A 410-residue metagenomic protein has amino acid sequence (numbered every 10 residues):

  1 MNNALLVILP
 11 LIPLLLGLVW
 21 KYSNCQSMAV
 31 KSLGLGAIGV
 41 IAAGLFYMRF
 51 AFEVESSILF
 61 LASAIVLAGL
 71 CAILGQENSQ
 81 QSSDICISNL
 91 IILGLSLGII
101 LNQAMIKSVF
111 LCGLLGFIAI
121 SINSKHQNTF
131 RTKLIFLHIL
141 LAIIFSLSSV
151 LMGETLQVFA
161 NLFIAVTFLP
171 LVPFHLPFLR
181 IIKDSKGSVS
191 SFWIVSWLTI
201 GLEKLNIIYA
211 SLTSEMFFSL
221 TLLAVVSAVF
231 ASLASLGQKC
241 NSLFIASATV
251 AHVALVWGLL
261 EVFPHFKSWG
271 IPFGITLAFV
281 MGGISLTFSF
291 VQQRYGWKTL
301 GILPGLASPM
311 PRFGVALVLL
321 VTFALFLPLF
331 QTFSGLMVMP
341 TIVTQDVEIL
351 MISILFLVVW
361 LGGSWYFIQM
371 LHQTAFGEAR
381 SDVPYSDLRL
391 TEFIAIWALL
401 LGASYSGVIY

Functional and structural regions predicted by a protein language model:
M1-I12, A51-I65, I100-L115, T155-T167 (+2 more regions): Structural signature of hydrophobic alpha-helical transmembrane segments
M1-N89, I409: Transmembrane helix-loop-helix hairpins at membrane boundaries of multipass inner-membrane proteins
L16-S32, E77-L176, R180, S188 (+1 more regions): Alpha-helical multi-pass transmembrane bundles of energy-transducing inner-membrane proteins
A29, G36-A51, C71-E77, L134 (+4 more regions): Short helix-boundary/re-entrant hairpin motifs in multi-pass inner-membrane proteins
H175, G274-G296, L350-D387: Predominantly late transmembrane helices and immediately cytosolic-facing juxtamembrane segments
V256-F263, G335-S353: Interfacial segments of multi-pass membrane proteins
M310-R312, S364-Y410: Cytoplasmic/organellar membrane-interface segments at the starts of transmembrane helices in multi-pass inner-membrane
V321-I342, L400-Y410: Alpha-helical transmembrane segments and their membrane-interface junctions in multi-pass membrane proteins
